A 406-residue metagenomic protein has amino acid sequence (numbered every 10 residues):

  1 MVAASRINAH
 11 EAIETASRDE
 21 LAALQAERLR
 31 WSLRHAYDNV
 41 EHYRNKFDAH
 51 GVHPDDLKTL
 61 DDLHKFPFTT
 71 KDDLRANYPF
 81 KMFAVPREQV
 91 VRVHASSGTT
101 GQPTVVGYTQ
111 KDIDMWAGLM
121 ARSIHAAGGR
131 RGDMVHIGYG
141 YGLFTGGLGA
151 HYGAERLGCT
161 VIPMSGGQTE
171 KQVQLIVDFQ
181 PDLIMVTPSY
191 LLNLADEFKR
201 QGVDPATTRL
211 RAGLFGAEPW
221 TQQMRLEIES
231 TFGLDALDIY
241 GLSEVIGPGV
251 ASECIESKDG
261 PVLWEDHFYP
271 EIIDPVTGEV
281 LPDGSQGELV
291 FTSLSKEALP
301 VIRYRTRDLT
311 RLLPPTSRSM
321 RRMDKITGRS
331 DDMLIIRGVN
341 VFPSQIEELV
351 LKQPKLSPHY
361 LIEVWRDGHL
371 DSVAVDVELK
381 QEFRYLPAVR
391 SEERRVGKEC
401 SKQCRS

Functional and structural regions predicted by a protein language model:
M1-A95, T100-G118, R122-A126, Q222 (+2 more regions): Nucleotide 5′-phosphate-binding alpha/beta core
V2-Y37, E41, L157-S401, R405-S406: Active-site glycine/GP-rich loop and adjacent strand/helix microenvironment that borders small-molecule binding pockets
G101-M115, H151-V161, P181-M185: Acidic/glycine-enriched edge-of-secondary-structure segments
P103-G107, G128-M134, V161-M164, L237: Short secondary-structure capping/junction motifs at helix and strand boundaries
I113, G140-G142, S189-Y190: Short glycine-enriched loops at secondary-structure junctions
A117-M134, T169-Q180: Conserved ATP-dependent adenylate/AMP-binding module captured primarily in the ANL superfamily
I124-V161: Conserved AMP-binding loop of ANL adenylate-forming enzymes
